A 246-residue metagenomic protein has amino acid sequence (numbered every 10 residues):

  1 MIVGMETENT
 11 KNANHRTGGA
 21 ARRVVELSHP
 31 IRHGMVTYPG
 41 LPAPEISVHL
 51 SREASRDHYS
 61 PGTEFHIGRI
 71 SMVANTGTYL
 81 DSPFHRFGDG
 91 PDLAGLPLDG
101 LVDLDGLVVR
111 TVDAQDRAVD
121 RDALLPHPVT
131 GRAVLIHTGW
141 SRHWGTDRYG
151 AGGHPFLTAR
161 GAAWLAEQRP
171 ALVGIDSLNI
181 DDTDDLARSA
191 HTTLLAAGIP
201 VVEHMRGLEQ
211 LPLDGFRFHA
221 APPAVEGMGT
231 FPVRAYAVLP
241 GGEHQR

Functional and structural regions predicted by a protein language model:
M1-R246: Active-/binding-site microenvironments in catalytic and ligand-binding cores
